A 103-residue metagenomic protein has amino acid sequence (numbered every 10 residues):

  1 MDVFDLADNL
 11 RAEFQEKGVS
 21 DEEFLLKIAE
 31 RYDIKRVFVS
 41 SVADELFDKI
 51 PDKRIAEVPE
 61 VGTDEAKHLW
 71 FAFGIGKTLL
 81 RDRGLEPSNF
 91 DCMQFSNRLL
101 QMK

Functional and structural regions predicted by a protein language model:
M1-K103: Active-site hotspot residues in diverse enzymes, especially metal/ion-binding acidic/histidine motifs
